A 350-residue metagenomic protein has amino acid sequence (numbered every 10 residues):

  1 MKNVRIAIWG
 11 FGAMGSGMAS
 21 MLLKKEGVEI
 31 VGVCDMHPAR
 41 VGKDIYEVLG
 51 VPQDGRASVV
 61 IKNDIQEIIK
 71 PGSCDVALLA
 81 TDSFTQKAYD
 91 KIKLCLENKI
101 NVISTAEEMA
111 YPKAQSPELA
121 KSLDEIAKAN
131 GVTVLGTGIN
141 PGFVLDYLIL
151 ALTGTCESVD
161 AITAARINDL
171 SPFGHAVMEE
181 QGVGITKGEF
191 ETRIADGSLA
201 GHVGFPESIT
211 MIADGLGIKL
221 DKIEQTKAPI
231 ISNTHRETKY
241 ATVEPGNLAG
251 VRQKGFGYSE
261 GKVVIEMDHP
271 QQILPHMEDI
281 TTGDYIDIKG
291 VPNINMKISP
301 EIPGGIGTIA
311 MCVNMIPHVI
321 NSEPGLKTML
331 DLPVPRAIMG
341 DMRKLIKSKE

Functional and structural regions predicted by a protein language model:
M1-N98, G217, H318: N-terminal glycine-/serine-/threonine-rich beta1-alpha1-beta2 phosphate-ribose binding loop of Rossmann-like
W9, A13, G17, G72 (+9 more regions): Conserved active-site and cofactor/substrate-binding residues in soluble primary-metabolism enzymes
W9, T153-M277, T282-D284, N314: Active-site-lining helix/loop region of Rossmann-like oxidoreductase modules
M36, D82, A106-A110, I139-N140 (+1 more regions): Short, ordered loop/turn segments at secondary-structure junctions
S83, I92-S116: ADP-ribose/adenylate-binding Rossmann-like module
A106-V132: Rossmann-fold NAD(P)-binding glycine/threonine-rich loop
F143-G154: Alpha-helical support elements that line or immediately flank enzyme active sites and cofactor-binding pockets
E237-E350: C-terminal active-site/capping subdomain that shapes the small-molecule cofactor and substrate pocket of enzyme
